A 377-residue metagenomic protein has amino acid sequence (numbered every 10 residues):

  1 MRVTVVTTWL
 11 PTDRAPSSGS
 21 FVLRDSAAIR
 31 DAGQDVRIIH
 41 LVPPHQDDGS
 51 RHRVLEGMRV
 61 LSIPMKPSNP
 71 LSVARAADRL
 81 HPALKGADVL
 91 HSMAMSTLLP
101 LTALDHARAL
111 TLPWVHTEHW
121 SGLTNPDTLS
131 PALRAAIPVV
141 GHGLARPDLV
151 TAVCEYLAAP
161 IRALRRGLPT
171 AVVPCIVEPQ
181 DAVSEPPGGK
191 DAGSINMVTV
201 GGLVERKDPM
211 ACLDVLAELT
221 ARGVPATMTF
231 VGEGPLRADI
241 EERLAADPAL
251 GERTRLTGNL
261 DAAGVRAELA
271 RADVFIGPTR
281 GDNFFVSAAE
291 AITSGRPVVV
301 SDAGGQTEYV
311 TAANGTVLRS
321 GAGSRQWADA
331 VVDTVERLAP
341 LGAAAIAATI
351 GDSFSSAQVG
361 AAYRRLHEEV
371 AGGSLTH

Functional and structural regions predicted by a protein language model:
M1-D47, E56, L375-H377: N-terminal subdomain of nucleotide-sugar transferases
T4, T151, G188-K207, L213-L216 (+1 more regions): Conserved donor-binding/catalytic core segment of Leloir-type glycosyltransferases
S17, P113, G122-H142, P179: Nucleotide-sugar donor phosphate/pyrophosphate-binding loop at the beta->alpha transition of glycosyltransferases
Y156, I176: Carbohydrate-associated surface elements
E241-L260: Nucleotide-activated donor-binding/catalytic signature segment of Leloir-type glycosyltransferases, i.e., the conserved
V274, P297-V300: Short hydrophobic beta-strand element within catalytic cores of glycosyltransferases and related nucleotide-activated
R280: Aromatic "clamp/platform" in nucleotide-sugar-dependent glycosyltransferases that forms part of the donor/acceptor
T307-D333: Change "using UDP/GDP/dTDP sugars" to "using nucleotide sugars
